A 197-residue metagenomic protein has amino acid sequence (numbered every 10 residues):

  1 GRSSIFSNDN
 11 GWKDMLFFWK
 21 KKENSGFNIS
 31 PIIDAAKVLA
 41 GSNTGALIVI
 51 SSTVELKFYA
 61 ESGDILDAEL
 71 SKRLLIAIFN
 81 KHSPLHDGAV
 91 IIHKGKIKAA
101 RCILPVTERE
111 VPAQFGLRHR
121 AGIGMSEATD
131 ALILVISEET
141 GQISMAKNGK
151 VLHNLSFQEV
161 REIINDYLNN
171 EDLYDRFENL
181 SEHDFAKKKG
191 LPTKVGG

Functional and structural regions predicted by a protein language model:
G1-G197: Divalent-cation
